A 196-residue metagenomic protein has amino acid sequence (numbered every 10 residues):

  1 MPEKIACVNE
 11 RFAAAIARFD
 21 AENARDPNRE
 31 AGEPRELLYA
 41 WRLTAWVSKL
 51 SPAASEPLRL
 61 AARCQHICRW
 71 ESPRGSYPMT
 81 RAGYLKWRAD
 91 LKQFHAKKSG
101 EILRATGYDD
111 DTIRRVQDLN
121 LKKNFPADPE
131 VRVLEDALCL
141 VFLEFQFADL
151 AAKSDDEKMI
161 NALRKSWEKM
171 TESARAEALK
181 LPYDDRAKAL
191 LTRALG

Functional and structural regions predicted by a protein language model:
P2-E10, A14-A17, A21-A24, R29-L37 (+7 more regions): Divalent metal-dependent phosphate-bond-processing catalytic cores, especially two-metal-ion Mg2+/Mn2+ enzymes that act
P34, K86-D90, F94, G107 (+1 more regions): A short glycine-/small-residue-rich loop at the edge of a beta-strand within enzyme catalytic domains
L38-R42, A96-K98, R114: A generic alpha-helix surface/boundary motif
T44, R59-L60, I113-L121: Short, well-structured alpha-helical segments
A54-K98: A glycine-rich, hydrophobic loop/mini-helix early in the fold
K98-D118: A contiguous binding-surface segment within folded domains or other stable secondary-structure elements
